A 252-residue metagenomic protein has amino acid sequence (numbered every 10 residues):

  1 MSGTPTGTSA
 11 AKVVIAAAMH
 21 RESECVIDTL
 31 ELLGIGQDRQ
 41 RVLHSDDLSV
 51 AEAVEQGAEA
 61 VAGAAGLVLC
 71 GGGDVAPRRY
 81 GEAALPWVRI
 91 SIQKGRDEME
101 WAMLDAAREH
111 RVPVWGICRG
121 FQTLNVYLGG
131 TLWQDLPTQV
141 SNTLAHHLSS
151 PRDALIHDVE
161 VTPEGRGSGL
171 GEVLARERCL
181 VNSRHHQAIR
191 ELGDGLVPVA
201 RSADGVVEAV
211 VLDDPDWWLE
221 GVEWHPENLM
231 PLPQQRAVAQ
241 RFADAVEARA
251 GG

Functional and structural regions predicted by a protein language model:
M1-P113, N125-V126, W133, P137-G171 (+6 more regions): N-terminal beta1-alpha1 cap of cysteine-dependent amidohydrolase-like domains
C118: Conserved G/P- and acidic residue-centered "switch" motifs that form tight phosphate/ATP-binding loops in soluble
F121: The feature captures the ABC ATPase H-loop/switch
L174-A175: Short, basic/aromatic beta-hairpin or loop at an interaction surface
L219-W224: Active-site-proximal beta-strand elements of phosphoester/diester hydrolases
